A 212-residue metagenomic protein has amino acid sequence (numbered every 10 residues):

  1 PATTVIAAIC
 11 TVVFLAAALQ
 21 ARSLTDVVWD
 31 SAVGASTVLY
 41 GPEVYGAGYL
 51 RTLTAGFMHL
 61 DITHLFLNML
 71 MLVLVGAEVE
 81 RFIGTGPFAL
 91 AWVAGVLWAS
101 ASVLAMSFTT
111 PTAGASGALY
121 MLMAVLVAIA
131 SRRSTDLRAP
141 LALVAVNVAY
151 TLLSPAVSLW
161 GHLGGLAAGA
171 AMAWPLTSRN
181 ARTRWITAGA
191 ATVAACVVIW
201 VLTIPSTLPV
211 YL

Functional and structural regions predicted by a protein language model:
A2-A115, L152-V157: N-terminal TM1-TM2 helical hairpin plus the immediately adjacent luminal interfacial "cap"
T3-A8, F66, A89-V93, L119 (+4 more regions): Hydrophobic alpha-helical transmembrane segments
C10-A17, V125, L143-S154, A194-I199: Alpha-helical transmembrane segments of multi-pass membrane proteins
L65-L72, A113-A124, V157-T177: Alpha-helical transmembrane segments that form the membrane-embedded catalytic/substrate-binding core of multi-pass
R81-F82, L126-L141, T177-G189: Alpha-helical transmembrane bundle and helix-membrane interface signal in multi-pass integral membrane proteins
S102-M106, A128-S131, V148-P155, W174-R179: Hydrophobic alpha-helical transmembrane segments
L152-L212: C-terminal transmembrane module of polytopic alpha-helical membrane proteins
